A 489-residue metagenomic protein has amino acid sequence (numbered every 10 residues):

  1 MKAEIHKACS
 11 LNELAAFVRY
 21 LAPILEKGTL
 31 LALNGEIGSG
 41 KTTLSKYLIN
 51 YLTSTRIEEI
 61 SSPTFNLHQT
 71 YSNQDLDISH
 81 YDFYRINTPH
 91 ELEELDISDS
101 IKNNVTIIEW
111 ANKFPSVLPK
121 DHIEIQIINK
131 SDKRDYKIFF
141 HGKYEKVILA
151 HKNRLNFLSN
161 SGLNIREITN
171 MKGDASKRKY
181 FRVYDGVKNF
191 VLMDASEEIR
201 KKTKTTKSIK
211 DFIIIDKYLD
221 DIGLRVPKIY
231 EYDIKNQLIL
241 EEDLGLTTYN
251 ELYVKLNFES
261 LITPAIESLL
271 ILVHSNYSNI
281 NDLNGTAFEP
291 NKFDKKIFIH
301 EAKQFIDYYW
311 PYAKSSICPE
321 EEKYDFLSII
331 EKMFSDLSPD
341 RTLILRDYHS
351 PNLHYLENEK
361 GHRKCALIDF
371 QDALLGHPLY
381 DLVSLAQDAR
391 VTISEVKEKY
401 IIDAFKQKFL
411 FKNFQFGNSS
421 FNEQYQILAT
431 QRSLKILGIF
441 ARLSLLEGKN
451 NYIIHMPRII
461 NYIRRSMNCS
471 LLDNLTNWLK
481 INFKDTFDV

Functional and structural regions predicted by a protein language model:
K2-E4, S98-R154: Short phosphate-coordinating micro-motif centered on Lys-Gly-acidic
T70-N112: Conserved nucleotide-sensing/catalytic segment adjacent to the nucleotide-binding pocket in NTP-handling enzymes
F139-L238, T342, L356-C365, I481-V489: Conserved NTP-binding catalytic cores of kinases and kinase-like/nucleotidyltransferase enzymes across multiple kinase
K177-V183, V191-L192, L272, I330-L382 (+1 more regions): Active-site acidic catalytic loop and adjacent metal/ATP-binding pocket of ATP-dependent phosphoryl transfer enzymes
F181-H300, Q304, S315, S338: ATP-binding pocket architecture of kinase catalytic cores
Y277-P290, K296-I297, E301-I344, N358-E359 (+1 more regions): An alpha-helical support segment within catalytic cores of ATP-dependent transferases
K303-A313, P378-F414, T430-L446, I459-M467: Active-site activation/catalytic loop segments of kinase-like enzymes and analogous catalytic loops in related
G438-V489: ATP/Mg2+ or Mg2+-diphosphate-binding catalytic cores that bind nucleotide phosphates or diphosphates via glycine-rich
